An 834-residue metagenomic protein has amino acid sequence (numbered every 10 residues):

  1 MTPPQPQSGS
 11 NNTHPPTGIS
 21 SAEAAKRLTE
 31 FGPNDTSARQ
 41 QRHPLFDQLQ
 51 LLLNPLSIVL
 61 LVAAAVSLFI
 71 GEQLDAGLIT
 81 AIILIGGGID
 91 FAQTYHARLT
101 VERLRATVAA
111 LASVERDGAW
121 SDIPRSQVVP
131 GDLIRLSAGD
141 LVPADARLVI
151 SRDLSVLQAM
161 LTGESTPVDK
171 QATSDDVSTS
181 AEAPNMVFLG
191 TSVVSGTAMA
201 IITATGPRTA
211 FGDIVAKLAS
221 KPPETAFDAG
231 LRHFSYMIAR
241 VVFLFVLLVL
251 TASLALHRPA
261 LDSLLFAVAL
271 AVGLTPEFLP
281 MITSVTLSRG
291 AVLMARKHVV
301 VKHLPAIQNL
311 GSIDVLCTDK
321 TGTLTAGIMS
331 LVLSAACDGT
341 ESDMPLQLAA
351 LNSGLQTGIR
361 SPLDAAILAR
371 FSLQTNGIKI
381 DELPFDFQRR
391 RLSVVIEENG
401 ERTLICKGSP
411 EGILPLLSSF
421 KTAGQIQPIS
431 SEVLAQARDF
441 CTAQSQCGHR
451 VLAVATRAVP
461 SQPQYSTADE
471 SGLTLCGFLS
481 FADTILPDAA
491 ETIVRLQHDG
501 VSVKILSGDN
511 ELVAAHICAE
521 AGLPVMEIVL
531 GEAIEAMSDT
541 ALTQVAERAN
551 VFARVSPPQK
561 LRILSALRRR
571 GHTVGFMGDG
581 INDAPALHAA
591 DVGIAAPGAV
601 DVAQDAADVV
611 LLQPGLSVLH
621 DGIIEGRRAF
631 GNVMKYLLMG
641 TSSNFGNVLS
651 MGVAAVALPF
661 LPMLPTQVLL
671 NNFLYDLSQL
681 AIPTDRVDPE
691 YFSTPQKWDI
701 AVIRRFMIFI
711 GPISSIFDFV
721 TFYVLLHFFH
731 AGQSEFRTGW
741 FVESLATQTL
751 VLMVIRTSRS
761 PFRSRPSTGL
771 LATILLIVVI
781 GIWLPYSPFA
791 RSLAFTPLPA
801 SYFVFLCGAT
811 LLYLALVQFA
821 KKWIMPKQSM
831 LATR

Functional and structural regions predicted by a protein language model:
M1-S121, S126-V129, I134-V142, R147-S155 (+8 more regions): Non-lumenal N-terminal regulatory segments of integral membrane proteins
P33-A65, R98, A119-I123, V177-M186 (+8 more regions): Soluble-to-membrane junctions at the N-terminal ends of transmembrane alpha-helices in multi-pass ion-transporting
I58-L78, M237-T275, S288, V292-H298 (+5 more regions): Helix-interface capping motifs at the ends of transmembrane segments in multi-pass membrane proteins
I70, L78-A109, R116, P222-V315 (+4 more regions): Hydrophobic alpha-helical transmembrane segments
S155, L161-T162, T173, A326-L346 (+5 more regions): Basic, amphipathic juxtamembrane/active-site segments that coordinate anionic phosphate or diphosphate groups
M186-V194, N309-L475, F481, V494-R495 (+7 more regions): Cytosolic catalytic regions of ATP/NTP-dependent phosphoryl-transfer enzymes
V249, R289, V525-F576, G580 (+1 more regions): Membrane-embedded transport module
A490-T492, H498, N510-A521, P558-R569 (+1 more regions): Acidic, divalent-metal-coordinating active-site segment for phosphoryl/phosphodiester hydrolysis, typified by short
